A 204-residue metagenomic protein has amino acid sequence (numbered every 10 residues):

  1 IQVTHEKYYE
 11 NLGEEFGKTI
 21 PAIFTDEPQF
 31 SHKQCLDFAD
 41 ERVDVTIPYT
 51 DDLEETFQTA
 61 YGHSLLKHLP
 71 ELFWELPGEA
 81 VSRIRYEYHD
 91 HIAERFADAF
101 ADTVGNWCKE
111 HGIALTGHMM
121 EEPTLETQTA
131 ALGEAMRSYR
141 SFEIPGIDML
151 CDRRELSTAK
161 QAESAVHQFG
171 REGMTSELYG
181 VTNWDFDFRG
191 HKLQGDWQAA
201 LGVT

Functional and structural regions predicted by a protein language model:
I1-W107, G112-L132: Polysaccharide-binding and catalytic clefts of secreted carbohydrate-active enzymes
A99, T103, H111-T204: Hydrophobic targeting/anchoring helices
